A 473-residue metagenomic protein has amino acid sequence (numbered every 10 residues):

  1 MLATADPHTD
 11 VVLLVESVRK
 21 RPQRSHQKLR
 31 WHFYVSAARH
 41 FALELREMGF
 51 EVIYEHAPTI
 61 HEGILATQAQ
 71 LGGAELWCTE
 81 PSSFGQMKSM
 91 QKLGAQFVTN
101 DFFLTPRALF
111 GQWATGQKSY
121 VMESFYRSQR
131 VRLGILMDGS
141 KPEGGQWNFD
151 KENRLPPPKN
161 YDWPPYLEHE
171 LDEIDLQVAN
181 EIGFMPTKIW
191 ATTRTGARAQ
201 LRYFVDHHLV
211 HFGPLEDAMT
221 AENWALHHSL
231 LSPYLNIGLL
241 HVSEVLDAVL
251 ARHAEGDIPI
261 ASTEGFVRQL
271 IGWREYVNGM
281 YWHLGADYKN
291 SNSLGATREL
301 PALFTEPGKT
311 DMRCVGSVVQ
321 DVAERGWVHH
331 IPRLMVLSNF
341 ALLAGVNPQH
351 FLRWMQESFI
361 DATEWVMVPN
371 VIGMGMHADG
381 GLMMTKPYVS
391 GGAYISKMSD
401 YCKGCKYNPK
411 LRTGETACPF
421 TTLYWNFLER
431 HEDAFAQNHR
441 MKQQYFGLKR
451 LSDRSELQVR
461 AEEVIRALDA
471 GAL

Functional and structural regions predicted by a protein language model:
M1-A3, L29, E222-L473: C-terminal catalytic domain of photolyase/cryptochrome flavoproteins, centering on the FAD-binding pocket
M1-E55: N-terminal beta-strand-loop-alpha-helix module at the start of alpha/beta ligand-binding or catalytic domains
H8-D10, F50, L71-E75, P332: Short coil/turn segments at beta-strand junctions that form active-site/ligand-binding loops
V15-E16, E55-P58, C78-P81, I237 (+2 more regions): Short His-Asn-centered micro-motif
R19-K20, S82-F84, F102-F103, G272 (+1 more regions): Short, solvent-exposed loop/turn segments at secondary-structure junctions
R24, M87-S89, V346: Short glycine-/acidic-enriched loop or helix-start segments at secondary-structure transitions that form or flank
I60-A191, I372: Beta-rich, aromatic/charged-enriched effector core domains that present basic-aromatic interfaces for binding
G139-A261: A charged, amphipathic alpha-helical module
